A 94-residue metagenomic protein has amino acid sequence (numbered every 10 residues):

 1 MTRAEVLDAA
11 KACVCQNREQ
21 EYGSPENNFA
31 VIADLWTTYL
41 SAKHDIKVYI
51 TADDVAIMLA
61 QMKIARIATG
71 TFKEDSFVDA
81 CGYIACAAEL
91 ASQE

Functional and structural regions predicted by a protein language model:
M1-E94: Intrinsically disordered, low-complexity regulatory regions that flank transcription factor DNA-binding cores
